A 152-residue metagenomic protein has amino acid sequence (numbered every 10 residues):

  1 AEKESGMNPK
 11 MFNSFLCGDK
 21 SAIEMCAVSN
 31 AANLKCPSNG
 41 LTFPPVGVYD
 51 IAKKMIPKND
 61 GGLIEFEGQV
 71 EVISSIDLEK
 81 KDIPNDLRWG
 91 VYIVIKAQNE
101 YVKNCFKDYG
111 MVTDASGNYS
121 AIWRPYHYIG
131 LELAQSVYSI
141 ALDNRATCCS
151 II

Functional and structural regions predicted by a protein language model:
E2-I152: C-terminal catalytic/substrate-binding lobe primarily of soluble NAD(P)-dependent oxidoreductases
